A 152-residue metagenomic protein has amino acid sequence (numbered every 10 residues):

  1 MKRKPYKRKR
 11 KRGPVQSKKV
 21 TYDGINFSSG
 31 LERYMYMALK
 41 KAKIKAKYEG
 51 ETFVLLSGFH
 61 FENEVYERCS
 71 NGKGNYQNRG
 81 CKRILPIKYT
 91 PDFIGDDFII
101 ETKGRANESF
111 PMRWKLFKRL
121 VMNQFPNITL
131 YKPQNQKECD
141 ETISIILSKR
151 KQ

Functional and structural regions predicted by a protein language model:
M1-Q152: Electrostatic, structured charged patches in enzyme active sites and in nucleic-acid/phosphate-binding
